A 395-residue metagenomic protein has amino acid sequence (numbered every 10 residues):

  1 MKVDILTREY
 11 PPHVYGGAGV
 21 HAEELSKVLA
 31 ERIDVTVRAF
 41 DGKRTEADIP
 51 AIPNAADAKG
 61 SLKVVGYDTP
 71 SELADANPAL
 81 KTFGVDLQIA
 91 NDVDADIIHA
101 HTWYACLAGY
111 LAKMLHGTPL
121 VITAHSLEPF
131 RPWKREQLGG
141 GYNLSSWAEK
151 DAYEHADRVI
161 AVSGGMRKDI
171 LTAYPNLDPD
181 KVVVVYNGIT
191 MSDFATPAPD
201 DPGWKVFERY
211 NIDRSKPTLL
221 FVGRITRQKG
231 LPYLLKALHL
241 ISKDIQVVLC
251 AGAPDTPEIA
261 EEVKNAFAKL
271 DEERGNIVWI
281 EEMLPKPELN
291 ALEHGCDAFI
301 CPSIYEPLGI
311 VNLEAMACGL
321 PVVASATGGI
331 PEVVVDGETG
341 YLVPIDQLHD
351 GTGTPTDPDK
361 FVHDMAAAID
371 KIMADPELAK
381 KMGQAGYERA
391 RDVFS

Functional and structural regions predicted by a protein language model:
V20, P217, F221, T226-L240 (+1 more regions): A conserved mid-protein helix/loop that constitutes part of the nucleotide-sugar donor-binding site
T118-P119, P129-D151, K168: Nucleotide-sugar donor phosphate/pyrophosphate-binding loop at the beta->alpha transition of glycosyltransferases
G165, G188: Carbohydrate-associated surface elements
A195-I212: A short helix/loop element that forms part of the nucleotide-sugar donor recognition site in Leloir-type
K216, A251, A260-M283, P287: Nucleotide-activated donor-binding/catalytic signature segment of Leloir-type glycosyltransferases, i.e., the conserved
N290-C296: Short alpha-helical donor nucleotide-sugar binding micro-motif in glycosyltransferases
I304: Aromatic "clamp/platform" in nucleotide-sugar-dependent glycosyltransferases that forms part of the donor/acceptor
P321-A324, V334, Y341-L342: Short hydrophobic beta-strand element within catalytic cores of glycosyltransferases and related nucleotide-activated
